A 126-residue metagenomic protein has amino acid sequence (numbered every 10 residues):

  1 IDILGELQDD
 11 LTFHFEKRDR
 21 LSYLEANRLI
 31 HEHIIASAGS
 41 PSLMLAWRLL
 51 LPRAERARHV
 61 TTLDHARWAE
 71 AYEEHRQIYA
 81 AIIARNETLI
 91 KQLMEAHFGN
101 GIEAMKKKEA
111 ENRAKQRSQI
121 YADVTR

Functional and structural regions predicted by a protein language model:
I1-H59, E73-A81, L89-N100: Conserved amphipathic alpha-helical segments that form helical-bundle/coiled-coil interaction surfaces
D2, A66-A69: Short helix-capping and inter-helix turn/linker motifs at the boundaries of alpha-helical repeat units
D19, A66-R67, D123: A generic structural signal for short
E87-R126: C-terminal effector-binding regulatory domain of bacterial HTH transcription factors
